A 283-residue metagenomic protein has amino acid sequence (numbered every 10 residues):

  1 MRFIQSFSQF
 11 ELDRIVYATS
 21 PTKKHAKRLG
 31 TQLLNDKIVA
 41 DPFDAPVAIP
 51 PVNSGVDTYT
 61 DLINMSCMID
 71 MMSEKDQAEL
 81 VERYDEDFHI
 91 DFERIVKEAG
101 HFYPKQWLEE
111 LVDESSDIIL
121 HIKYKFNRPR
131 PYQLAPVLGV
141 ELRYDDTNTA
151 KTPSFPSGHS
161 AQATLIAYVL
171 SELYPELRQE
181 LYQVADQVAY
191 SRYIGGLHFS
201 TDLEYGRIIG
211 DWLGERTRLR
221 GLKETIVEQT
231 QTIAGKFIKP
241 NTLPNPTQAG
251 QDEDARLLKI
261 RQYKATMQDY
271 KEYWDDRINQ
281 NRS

Functional and structural regions predicted by a protein language model:
F3-F7: Short linear clamp-binding motif
S8-G195, R216-Q251, K259-N279: Hydrophobic alpha-helical bundle signature of multipass membrane enzymes
G196-T201, Y205: Short acidic/histidine-rich active-site segments
